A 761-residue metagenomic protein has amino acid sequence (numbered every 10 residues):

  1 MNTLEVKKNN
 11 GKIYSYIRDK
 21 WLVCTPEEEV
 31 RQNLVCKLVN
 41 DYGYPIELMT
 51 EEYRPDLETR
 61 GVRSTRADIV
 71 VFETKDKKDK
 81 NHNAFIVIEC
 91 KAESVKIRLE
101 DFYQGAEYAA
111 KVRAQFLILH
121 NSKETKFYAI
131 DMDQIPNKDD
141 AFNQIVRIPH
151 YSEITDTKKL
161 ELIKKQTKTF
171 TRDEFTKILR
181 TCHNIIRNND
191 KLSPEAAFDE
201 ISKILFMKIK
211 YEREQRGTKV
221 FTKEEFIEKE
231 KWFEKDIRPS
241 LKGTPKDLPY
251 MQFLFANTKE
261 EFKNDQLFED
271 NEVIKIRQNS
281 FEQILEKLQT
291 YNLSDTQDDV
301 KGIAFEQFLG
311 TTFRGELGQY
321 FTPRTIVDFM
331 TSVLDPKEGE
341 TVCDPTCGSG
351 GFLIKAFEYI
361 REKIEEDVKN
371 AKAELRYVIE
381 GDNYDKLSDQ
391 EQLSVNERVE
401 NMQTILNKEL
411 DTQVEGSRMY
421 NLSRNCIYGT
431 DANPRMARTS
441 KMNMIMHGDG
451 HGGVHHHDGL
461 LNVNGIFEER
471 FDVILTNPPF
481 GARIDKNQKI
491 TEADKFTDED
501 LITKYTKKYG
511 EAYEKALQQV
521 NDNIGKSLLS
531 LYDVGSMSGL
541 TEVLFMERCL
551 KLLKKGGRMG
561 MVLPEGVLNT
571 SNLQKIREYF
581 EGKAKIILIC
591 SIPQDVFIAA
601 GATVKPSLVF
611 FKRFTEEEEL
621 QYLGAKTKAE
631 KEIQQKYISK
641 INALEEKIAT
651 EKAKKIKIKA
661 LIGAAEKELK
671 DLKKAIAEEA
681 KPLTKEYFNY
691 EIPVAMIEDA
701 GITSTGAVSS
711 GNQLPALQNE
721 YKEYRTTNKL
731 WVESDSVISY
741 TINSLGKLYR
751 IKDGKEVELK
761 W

Functional and structural regions predicted by a protein language model:
M1-F116, S122-K165: A short, conserved, highly charged catalytic patch centered on acidic carboxylates
K8-D19, R172-L192, Q283-Q289: Short amphipathic alpha-helical segments and their helix-coil junctions
C24-E29, R187-S202, S294-Q297, M537-S538: Structural motif
C36, E200-E212, I445, E547: Short, hydrophobic/amphipathic alpha-helical patches that form generic packing surfaces within helical domains
K96, P149-E153, E468, V473-W761: A conserved structural/catalytic subdomain of Rossmann-like adenosyl-cofactor enzymes
I185-I186, V300-T325, T331: Class I SAM-dependent transferase core
F206, R213-G310: Long recognition/docking surfaces used for binding and targeting
P323-T476, G481-T497, P564-E565, S571 (+2 more regions): Conserved S-adenosyl-L-methionine
